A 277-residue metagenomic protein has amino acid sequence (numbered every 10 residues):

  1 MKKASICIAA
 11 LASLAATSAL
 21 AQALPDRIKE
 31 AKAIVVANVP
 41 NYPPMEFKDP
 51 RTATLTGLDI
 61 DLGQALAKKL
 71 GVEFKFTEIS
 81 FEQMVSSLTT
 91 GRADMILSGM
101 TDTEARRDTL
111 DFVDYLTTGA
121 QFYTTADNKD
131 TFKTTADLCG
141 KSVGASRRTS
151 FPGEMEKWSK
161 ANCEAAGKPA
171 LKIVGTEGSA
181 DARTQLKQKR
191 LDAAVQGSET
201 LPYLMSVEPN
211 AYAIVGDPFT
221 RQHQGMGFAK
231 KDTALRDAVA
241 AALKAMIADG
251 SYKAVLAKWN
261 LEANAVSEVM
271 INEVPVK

Functional and structural regions predicted by a protein language model:
Q22-G99, D249, K258: Extracytoplasmic small-molecule ligand-binding "clamshell" domains of the periplasmic binding protein/Venus flytrap
A23, S150-A166, I173, K244-K277: Ligand-binding clefts/hinges and TM-proximal coupling segments of bilobed small-molecule sensing domains
N38-Y42, T77-E82, G91-T103, T118 (+5 more regions): Beta->alpha turn/N-cap motifs
P40, T117-T124, S206-A240, E262-K277: Periplasmic-binding protein-like
K48, Q64-L70, F151-G175, M205-P209: Ligand-binding cleft/hinge of the Venus flytrap
A65-K69, T77-E78, E82-M95, T109-L110 (+4 more regions): Short helices/loops that flank or line small-molecule/ion binding pockets
Q83, M100-R107, G153-S159, K187-R221: A ligand-binding cleft/hinge motif common to bilobed small-molecule-binding domains
T125-V143: Flexible hinge/capping segments at coil-to-helix
